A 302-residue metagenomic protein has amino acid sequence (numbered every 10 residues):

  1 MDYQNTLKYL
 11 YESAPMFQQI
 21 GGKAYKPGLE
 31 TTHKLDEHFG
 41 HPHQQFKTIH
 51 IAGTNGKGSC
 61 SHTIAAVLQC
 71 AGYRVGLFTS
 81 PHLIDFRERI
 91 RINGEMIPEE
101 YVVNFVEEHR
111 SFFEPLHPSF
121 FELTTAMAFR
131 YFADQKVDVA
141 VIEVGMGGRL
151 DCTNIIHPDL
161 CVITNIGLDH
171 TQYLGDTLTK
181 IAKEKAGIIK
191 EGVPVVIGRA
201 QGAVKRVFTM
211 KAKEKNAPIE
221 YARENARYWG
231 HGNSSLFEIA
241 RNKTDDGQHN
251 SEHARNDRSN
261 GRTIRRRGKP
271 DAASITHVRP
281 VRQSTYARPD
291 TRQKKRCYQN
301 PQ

Functional and structural regions predicted by a protein language model:
M1-G53, C60-H62, A66-A71: Short functional linear segments
Y3, I156-H157, I264-R266, A273 (+1 more regions): ATP-dependent carboxylate-amine ligase
L7, T32, S61, V102 (+3 more regions): A general structural signal for well-ordered alpha-helical segments in protein cores
G22-L29, H33-Q45, C70-I156, Q172-L174 (+1 more regions): ATP-dependent carboxylate-amine ligase catalytic core
A52-K57, Y298-Q302: Short, glycine-rich nucleotide/cofactor-binding loops
I64, A128, F208: Aromatic/hydrophobic pocket-lining residues that form π-stacking "cages" and hydrophobic walls in ligand
L123, K136-E143, L160-Q283: Acidic, Mg2+-coordinating active-site environments of NTP-dependent enzymes
